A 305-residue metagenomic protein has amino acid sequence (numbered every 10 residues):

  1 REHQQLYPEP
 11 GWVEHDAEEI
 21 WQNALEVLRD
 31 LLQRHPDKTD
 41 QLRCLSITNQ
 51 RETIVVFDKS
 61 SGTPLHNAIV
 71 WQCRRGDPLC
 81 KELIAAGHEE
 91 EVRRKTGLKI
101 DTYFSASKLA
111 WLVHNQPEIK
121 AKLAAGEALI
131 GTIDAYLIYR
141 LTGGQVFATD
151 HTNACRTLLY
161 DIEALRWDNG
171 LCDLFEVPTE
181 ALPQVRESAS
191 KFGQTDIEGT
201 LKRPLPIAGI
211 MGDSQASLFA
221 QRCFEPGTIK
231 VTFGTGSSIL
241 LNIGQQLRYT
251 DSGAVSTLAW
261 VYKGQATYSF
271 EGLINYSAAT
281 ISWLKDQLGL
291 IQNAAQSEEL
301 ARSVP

Functional and structural regions predicted by a protein language model:
R1-H66, E90, R94, A121 (+2 more regions): N-terminal glycine/serine-rich phosphate-binding loop of ATP-dependent small-molecule kinases, especially carbohydrate
L6, T53, G62, G76 (+3 more regions): Surface-exposed, flexible loop/turn segments at secondary-structure boundaries
A17-I20, A24, G76, S105 (+2 more regions): Conserved donor sugar-nucleotide recognition element shared by glycan-biosynthetic enzymes
N23, V55-V56, L65, C80 (+4 more regions): Active-site-proximal flexible loops/turns
H35-V70, K99-S105, D134, I138-D161 (+2 more regions): Short beta-strand-loop/turn "lid" adjacent to the catalytic site in phosphate-handling enzymes
C73: Carbohydrate-associated surface elements
D77, L83-F147, L158-N169, D173-L174 (+1 more regions): Active-site core segments that coordinate phosphate-bearing ligands/cofactors across diverse enzyme families
N169-S190: A conserved helix-loop-beta module that forms one wall/lid of the active-site cleft in ATP-utilizing catalytic domains
